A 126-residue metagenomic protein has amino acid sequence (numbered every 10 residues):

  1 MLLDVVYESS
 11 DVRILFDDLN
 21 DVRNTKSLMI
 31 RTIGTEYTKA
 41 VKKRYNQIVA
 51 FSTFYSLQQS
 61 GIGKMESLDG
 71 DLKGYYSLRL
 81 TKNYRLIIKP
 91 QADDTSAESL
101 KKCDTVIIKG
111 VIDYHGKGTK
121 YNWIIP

Functional and structural regions predicted by a protein language model:
M1-Y45: Arg/Lys-rich, positively charged N-terminal/basic patches that mediate binding to nucleic acids
D4, L57-S60, L100: Short, surface-exposed helix-loop/turn micro-motifs enriched in polar/charged residues
D17, T53, D93: Residue-level marker of positions within ordered structural domains that often coincide with functionally constrained
R31, S60-L68, I87, Q91: A sequence-level detector of short, solvent-exposed, charge-rich linear segments
Y37, V41-R44, K64, L68 (+3 more regions): Amphipathic alpha-helical interface surfaces
I48: Conserved phosphate-interacting/catalytic interface
S52-Y76: A short, surface-exposed loop/turn module that caps and links secondary-structure elements
Y76-P126: Enriched for short, Lys/Arg-rich terminal
